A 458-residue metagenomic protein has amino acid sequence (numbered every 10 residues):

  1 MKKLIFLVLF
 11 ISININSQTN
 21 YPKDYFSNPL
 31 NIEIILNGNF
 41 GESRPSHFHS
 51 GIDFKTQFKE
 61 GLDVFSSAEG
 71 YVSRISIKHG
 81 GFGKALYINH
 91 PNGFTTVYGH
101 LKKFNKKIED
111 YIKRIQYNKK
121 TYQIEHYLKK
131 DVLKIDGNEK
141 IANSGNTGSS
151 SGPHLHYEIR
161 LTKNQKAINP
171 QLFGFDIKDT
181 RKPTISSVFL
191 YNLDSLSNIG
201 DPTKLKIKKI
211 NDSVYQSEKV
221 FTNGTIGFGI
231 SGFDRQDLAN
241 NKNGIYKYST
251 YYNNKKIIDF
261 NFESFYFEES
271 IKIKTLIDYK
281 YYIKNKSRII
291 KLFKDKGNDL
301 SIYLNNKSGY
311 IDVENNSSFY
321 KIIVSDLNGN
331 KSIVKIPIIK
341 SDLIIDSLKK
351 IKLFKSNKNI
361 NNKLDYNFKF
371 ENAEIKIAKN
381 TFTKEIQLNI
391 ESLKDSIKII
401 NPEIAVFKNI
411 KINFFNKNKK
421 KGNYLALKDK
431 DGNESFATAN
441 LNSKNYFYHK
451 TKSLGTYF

Functional and structural regions predicted by a protein language model:
K3-I13: Sec-dependent N-terminal signal peptides
S17-T95, K102-F104, Y122-D131, D136-G137 (+3 more regions): Surface-exposed, glycine-biased beta-strand/turn segments
T95-K130, N198, K204-Q216, Y251-Y310: Exoplasmic/lumenal beta-rich domain surfaces
K166-L190, I258-D259, K340-I360: Low-complexity, Pro/Ser/Thr- and charge-rich linker/hinge segments at domain boundaries
G232, V324-D326: Conserved structural position at the C-terminal beta-strand of extracellular beta-sandwich adhesion modules
F319, L327-K350: Short beta-strand elements
I345-K349, K358-N362, K384-K430: Proteolytic processing hotspots in large secreted/extracellular or virion-associated proteins and select intracellular
Y446-F458: C-terminal beta-strand-rich structural cap/linker in extracellular carbohydrate-active enzymes
